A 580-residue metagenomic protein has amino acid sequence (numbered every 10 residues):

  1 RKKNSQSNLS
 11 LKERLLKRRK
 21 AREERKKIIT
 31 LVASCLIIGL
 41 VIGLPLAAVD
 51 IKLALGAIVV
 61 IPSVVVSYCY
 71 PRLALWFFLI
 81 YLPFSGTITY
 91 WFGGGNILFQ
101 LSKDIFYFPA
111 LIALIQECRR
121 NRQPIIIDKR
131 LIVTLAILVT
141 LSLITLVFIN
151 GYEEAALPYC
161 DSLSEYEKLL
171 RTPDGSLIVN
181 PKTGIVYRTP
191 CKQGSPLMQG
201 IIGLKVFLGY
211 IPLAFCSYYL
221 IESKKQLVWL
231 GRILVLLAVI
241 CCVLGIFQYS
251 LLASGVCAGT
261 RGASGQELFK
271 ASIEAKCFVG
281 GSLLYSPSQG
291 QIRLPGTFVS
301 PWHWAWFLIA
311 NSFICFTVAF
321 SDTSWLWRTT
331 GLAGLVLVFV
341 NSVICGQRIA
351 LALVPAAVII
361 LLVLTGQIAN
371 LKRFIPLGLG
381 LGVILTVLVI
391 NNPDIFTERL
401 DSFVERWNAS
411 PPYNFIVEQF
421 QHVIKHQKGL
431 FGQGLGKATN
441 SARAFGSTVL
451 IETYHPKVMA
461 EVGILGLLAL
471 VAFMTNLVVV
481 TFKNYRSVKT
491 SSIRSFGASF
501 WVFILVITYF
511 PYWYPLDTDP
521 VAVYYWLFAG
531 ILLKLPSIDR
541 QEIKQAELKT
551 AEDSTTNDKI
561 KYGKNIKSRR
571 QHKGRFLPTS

Functional and structural regions predicted by a protein language model:
R1-K27, L388-P393, S491-I493, F528-S580: A juxtamembrane structural motif centered on a specific transmembrane helix
K2, Q6, A136-V139, L143 (+4 more regions): Alpha-helical transmembrane segments of multi-pass inner-membrane proteins
V65-G95, L101-G209, I507: N-terminal hydrophobic segments of proteins, predominantly signal-anchor/transmembrane helices of inner/organellar
I112, F313, V358, P376-G380 (+3 more regions): Transmembrane alpha-helices of multi-pass inner-membrane enzymes
T140, V147-G151, V243, Q248-G259 (+4 more regions): A membrane-periplasm/extracellular boundary helix in multi-pass inner-membrane enzymes that assemble envelope glycans
I292, G296-W302, S447-F482: A conserved mid-to-late transmembrane alpha helix and its immediate loop/hinge that forms the functional core
T330-V338, T481-W513: Loop-to-helix entry and N-terminal half of a specific, functionally important transmembrane alpha helix in multi-pass
P393-V462, T481-V488: Long extracytoplasmic/lumenal interhelical loops at the membrane interface of multi-pass membrane proteins
